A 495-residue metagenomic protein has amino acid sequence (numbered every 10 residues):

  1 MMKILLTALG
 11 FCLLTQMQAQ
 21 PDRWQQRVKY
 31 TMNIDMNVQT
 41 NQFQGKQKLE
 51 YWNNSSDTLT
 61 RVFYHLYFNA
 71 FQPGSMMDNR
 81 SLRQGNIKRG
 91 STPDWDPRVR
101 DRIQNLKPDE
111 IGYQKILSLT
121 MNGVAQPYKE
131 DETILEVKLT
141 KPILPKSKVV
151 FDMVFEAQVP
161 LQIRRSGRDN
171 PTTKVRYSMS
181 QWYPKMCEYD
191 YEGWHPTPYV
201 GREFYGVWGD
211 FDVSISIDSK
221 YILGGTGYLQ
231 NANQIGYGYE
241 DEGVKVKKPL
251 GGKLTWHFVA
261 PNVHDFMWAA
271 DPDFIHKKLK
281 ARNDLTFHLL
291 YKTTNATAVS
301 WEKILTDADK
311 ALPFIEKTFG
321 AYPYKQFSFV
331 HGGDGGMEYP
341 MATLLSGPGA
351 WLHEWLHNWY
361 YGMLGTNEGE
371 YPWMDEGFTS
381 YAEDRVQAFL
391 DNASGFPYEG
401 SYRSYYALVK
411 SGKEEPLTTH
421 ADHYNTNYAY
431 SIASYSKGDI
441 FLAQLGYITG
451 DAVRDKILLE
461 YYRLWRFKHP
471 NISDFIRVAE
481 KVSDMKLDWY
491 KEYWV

Functional and structural regions predicted by a protein language model:
Q18-Q44, D488-W489: N-terminal, polar/Ser/Thr-rich
Q47-L49, Y64-L66, S147-L161, F211-S219 (+1 more regions): Short, hydrophobic/aromatic-enriched beta-strand segments in well-ordered soluble domains
W52, T92-T172: A surface-exposed beta-strand-loop module
M76-R89, E156-F211: Glycine/proline-rich low-complexity spacer/linker segments in large multi-domain proteins
K185-G193, G201-L352, Y381: Hydrophobic helix-coil surface modules that form long, contiguous segments used for peptide/substrate interaction
P340-S401, L458: Zinc-dependent metallopeptidase catalytic helix centered on the HExxH motif and its immediate flanking segment
E376-Q444, I448, W465-R466, V482: Acidic/His/Gly-enriched intrinsically disordered linker/tail segments that often contain short helix/coil "MoRF-like"
S431-V495: Amphipathic alpha-helical substructures
